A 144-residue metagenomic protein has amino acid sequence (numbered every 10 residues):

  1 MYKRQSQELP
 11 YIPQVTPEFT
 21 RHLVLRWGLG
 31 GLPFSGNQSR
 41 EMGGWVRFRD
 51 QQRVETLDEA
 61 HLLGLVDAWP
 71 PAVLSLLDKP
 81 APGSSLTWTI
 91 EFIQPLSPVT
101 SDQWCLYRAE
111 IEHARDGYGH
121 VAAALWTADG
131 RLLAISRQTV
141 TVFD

Functional and structural regions predicted by a protein language model:
K3-D144: Terminal targeting signals and extreme-terminal segments of soluble enzymes
